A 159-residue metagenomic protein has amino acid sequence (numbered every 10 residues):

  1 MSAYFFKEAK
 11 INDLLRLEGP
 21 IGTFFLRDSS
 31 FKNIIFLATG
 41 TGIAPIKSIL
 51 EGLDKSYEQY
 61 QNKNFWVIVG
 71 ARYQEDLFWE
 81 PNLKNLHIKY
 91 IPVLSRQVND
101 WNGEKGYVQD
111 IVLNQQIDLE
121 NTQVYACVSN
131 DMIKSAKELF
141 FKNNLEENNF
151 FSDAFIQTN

Functional and structural regions predicted by a protein language model:
M1-F36, I49-G52, Y73, R96 (+1 more regions): FAD-binding FR-type
F5, T23, F65, E80-P81: Transmitter module of two-component histidine kinases
P20, P45, S129-N130: Proline-centered helix-kink/hinge sites
F25, P45-S48, F78, S135-A136: Phosphate- and divalent-cation-binding pockets in alpha/beta enzyme and binding domains that engage nucleotide-derived
R27-S30, Q59-Q61, D118: Short, flexible hinge/linker loops that cap or flank conserved catalytic cores
T39-G40: Polyanionic, low-complexity intrinsically disordered segments
D54-N64: Phosphate-handling active-site elements
W66-N159: Reductase modules of NAD(P)H-dependent flavoproteins
